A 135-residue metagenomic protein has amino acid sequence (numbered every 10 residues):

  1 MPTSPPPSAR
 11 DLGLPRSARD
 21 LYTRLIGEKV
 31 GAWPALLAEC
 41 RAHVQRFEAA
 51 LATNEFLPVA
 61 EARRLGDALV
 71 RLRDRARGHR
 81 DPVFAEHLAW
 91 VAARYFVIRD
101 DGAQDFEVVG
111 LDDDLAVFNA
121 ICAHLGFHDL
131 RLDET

Functional and structural regions predicted by a protein language model:
M1-W90, A116-T135: Terminal, membrane-proximal amphipathic helices and intrinsically disordered targeting/regulatory segments
P82, E86-F118: Membrane-inserting effector segments that mediate pore formation, membrane fusion, or transient membrane insertion
